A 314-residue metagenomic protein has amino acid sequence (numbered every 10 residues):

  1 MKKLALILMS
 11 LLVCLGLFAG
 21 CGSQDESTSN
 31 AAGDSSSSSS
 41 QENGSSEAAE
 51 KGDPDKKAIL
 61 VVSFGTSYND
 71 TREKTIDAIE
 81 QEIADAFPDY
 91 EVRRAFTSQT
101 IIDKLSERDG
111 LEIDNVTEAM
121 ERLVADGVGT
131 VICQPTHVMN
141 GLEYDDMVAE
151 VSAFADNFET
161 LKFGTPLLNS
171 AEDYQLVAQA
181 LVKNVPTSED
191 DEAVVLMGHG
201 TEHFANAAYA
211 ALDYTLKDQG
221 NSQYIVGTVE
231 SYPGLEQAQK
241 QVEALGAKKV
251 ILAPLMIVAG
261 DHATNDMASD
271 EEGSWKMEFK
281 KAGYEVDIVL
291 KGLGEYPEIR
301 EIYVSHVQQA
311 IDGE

Functional and structural regions predicted by a protein language model:
M1-L8: Positively charged n-region of N-terminal signal peptides that target proteins for export
L11-L12: Repetitive helical segments and hydrophobic/amphipathic motifs
G16-G20: C-terminal motif of bacterial Sec signal peptides marking the signal peptidase cleavage site
G22-E314: Active-site-proximal alpha-helix that buttresses catalytic centers in soluble enzyme cores
